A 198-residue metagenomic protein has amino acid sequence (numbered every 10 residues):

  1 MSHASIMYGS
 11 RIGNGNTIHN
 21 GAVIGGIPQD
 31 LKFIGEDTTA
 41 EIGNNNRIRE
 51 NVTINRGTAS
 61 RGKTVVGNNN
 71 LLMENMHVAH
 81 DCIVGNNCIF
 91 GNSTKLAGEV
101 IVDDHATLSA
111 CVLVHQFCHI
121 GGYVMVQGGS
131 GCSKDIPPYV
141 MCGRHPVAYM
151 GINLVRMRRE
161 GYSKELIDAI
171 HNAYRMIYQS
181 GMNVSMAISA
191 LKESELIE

Functional and structural regions predicted by a protein language model:
M1-G143, V147-A148: Structural signal for interior beta-strand "rungs" in well-ordered beta-sheet cores of soluble enzyme domains
S10, G15, G21, G26 (+4 more regions): Terminal amphipathic alpha-helical/low-complexity segments used for targeting or macromolecular assembly
